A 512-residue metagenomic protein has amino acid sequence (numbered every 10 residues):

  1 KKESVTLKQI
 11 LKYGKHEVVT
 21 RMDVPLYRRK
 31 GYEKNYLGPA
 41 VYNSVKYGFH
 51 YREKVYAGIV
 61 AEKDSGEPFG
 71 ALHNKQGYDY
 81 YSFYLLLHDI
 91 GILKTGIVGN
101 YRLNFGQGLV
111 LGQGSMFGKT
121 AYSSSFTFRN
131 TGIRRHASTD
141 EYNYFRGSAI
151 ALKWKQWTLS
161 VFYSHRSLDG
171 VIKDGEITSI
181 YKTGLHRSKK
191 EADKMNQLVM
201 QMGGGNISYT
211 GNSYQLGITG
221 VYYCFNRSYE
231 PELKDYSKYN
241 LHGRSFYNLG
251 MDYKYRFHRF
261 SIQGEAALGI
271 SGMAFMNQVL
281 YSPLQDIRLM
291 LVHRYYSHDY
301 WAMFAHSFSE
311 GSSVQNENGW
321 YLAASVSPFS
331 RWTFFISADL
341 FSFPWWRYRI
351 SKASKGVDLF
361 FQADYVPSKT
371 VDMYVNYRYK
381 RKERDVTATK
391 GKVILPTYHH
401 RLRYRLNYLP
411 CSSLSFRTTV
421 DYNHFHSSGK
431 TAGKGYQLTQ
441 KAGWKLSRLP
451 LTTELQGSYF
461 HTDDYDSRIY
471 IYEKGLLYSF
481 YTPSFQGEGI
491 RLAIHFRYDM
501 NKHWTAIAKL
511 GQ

Functional and structural regions predicted by a protein language model:
K1-E17, F105, R288-M290: Alpha-helical interaction/regulatory segments in DNA maintenance proteins
L7-K34, F49-I59, G96, Y214-L216: Transmembrane beta-strand segments of Gram-negative outer membrane beta-barrel proteins
R28-V45, F49-A57, A61-E67, H73-Y81 (+4 more regions): Outer-membrane beta-barrel translocator/receptor signature
Y36-A40, N143, N196-P231, K238-Q512: Exposed, low-structure sequence patches enriched in small/polar residues
E62-Y80, R134-E141, D193-N196, A267-G269 (+1 more regions): Outer-membrane beta-barrel proteins
G77-I133, A137-D169, Q285-M303, L449-Y465: Outer membrane beta-barrel
F117-F128, I172-K189, K474-S479: Surface-exposed loop/turn segments flanking beta-strands in extracellular/periplasmic regions
Y142-R187, N196-S208: Aromatic- and glycine-enriched pocket-lining scaffold segments that form the walls of small-molecule binding clefts
